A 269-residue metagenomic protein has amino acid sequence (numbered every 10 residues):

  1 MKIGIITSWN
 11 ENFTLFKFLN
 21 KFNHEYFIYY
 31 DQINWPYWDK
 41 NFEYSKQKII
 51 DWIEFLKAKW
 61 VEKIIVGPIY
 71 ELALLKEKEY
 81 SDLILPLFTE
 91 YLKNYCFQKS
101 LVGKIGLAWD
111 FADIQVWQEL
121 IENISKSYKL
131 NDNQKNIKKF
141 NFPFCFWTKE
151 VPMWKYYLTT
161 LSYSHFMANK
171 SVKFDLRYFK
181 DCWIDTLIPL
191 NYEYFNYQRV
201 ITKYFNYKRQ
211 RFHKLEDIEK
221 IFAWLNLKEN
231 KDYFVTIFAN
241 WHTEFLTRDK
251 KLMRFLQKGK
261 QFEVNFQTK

Functional and structural regions predicted by a protein language model:
M1-K269: Non-catalytic structural scaffold of enzyme domains
